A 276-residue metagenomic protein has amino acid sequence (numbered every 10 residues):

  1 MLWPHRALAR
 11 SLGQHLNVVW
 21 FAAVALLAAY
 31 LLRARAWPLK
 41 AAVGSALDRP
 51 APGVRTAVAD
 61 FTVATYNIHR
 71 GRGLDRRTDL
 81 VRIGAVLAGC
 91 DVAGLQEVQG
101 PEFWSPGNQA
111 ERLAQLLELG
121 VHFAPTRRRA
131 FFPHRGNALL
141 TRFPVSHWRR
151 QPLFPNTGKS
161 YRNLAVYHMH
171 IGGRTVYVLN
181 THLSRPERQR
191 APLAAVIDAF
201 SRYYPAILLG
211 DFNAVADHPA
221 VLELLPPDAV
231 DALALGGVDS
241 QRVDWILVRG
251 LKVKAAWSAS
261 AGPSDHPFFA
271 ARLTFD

Functional and structural regions predicted by a protein language model:
M1-A88, V92, G100, W104 (+2 more regions): Active-site regions of metal-assisted phosphoester/phosphodiester hydrolases, unifying DNase/endonuclease modules
E97: Walker B catalytic acidic pair
Q109: Phosphate-coordination/substrate-recognition cap region in phosphate-metabolizing enzymes
